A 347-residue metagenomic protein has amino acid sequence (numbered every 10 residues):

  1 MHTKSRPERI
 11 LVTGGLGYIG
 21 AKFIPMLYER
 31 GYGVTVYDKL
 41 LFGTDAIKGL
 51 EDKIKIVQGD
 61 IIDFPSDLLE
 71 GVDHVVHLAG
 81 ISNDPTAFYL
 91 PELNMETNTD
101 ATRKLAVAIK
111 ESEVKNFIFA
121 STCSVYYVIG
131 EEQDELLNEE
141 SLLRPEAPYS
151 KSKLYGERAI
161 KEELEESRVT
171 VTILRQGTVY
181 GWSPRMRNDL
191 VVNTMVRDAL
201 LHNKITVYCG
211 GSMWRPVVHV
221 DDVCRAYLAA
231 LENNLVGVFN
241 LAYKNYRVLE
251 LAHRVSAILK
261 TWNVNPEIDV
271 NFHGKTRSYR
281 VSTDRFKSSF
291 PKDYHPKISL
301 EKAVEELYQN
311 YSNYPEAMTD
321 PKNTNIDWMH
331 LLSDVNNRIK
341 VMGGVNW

Functional and structural regions predicted by a protein language model:
M1-H74: N-terminal Rossmann/SDR dinucleotide-binding element
T13, Y37, V75-L78, F117-C123 (+1 more regions): SDR active-site strand-loop-helix element
I61-T97, V128: NAD(P)H-binding glycine-rich loop region in Rossmannoid oxidoreductase-like domains and their noncatalytic homologs
D73, E92, E96-R103, K115 (+2 more regions): Conserved internal alpha-helix in NAD(P)-dependent oxidoreductase domains
R103-P148: Conserved Rossmann-fold NAD(P)-dependent oxidoreductase catalytic core, especially the SDR/UDP-sugar
S152: Active-site helix of classical SDR
R158-R215, V220-C224, L228, V255-I258: NAD(P)-dependent short-chain dehydrogenase/reductase
N203, Y208-W347: C-terminal substrate-binding subdomain of Rossmann-fold SDR/epimerase-dehydratase oxidoreductases
